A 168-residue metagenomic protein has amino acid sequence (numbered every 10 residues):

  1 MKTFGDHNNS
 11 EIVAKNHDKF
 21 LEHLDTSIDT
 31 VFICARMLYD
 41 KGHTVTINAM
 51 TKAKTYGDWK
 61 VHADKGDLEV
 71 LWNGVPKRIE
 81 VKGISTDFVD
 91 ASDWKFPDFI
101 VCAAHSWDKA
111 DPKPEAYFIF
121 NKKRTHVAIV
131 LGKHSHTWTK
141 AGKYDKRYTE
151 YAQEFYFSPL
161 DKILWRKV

Functional and structural regions predicted by a protein language model:
M1-R78, K82-V168: Nucleic-acid endonuclease domains
